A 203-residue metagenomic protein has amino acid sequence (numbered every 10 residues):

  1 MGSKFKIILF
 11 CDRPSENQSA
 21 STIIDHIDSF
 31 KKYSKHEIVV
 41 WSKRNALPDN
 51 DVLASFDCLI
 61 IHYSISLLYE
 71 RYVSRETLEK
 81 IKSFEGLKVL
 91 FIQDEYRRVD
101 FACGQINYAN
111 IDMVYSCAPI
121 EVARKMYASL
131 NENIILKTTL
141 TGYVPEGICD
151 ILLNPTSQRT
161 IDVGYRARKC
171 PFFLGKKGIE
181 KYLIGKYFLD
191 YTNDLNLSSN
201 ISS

Functional and structural regions predicted by a protein language model:
G2-F56, Y63-T77, L90, E95-F101 (+1 more regions): Nucleotide-sugar donor-binding catalytic core of glycosyltransferases
K80: Short, conserved SAM-binding segment of the class I
F84-V89: Short beta-strand/loop segments at the ligand-binding rim of alpha/beta enzyme cores
